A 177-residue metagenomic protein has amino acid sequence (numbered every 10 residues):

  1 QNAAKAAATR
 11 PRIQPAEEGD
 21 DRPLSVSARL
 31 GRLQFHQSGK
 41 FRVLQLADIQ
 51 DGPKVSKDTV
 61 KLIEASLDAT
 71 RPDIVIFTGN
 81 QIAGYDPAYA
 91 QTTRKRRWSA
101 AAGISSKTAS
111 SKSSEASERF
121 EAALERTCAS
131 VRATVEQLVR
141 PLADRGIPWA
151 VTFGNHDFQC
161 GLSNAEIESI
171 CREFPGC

Functional and structural regions predicted by a protein language model:
N2-K57, I63: Mobile, glycine- and charge-enriched loop segments and immediately flanking short secondary-structure elements within
R10-P15, R29, R96-C177: Extended active-site neighborhood of metal-dependent phosphoesterases/phosphodiesterases
L44, I76, A150-T152: Hydrophobic/aromatic beta-strand patches that form the interior of the parallel beta-sheet core in alpha/beta enzyme
D48, G79-N80, G154-N155: Active-site glycine-centered loops adjacent to acidic/histidine catalytic or metal-binding residues that shape
V55-D58, D86-A90, G161-N164: Short, solvent-exposed loop/turn and secondary-structure capping segments
D58, L62, T134-Q137: Well-ordered alpha-helical segments embedded in enzymatic catalytic cores
L67, I82-T93: Short, solvent-exposed beta-strand-terminating loops
R71-V75: Proline-aspartate-enriched helix->loop->beta-strand connector
